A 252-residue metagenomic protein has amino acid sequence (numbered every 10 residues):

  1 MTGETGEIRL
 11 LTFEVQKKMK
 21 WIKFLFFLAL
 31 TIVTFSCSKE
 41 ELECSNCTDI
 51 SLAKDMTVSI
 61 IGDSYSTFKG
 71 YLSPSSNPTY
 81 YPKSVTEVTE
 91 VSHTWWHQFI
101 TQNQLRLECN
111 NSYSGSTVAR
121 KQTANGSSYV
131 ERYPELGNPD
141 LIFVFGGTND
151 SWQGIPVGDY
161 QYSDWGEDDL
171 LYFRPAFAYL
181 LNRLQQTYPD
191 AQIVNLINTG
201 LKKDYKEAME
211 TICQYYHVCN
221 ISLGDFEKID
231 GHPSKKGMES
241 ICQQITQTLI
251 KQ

Functional and structural regions predicted by a protein language model:
M1-V15, L52-K54, Q104-N110, K121 (+6 more regions): First exposed extracellular module after export/assembly in secreted or surface-exposed proteins
M1-V91, T101-Q102, L136-G137, P189 (+1 more regions): N-terminal secretory targeting modules
G62-S64, S112, T199: A mature extracytoplasmic/lumenal domain signature
F68, T117-R120, K203, D230: Generic structural signal for helix capping and beta-alpha/helix-loop junctions
Y71-G166: Conserved SGNH/GDSL esterase-like catalytic core that processes O-acyl groups on lipids and polysaccharides
S127-Q252: Alpha-helical cap/lid subdomain in secreted, periplasmic, or secretory-pathway luminal O-acyl-processing enzymes
